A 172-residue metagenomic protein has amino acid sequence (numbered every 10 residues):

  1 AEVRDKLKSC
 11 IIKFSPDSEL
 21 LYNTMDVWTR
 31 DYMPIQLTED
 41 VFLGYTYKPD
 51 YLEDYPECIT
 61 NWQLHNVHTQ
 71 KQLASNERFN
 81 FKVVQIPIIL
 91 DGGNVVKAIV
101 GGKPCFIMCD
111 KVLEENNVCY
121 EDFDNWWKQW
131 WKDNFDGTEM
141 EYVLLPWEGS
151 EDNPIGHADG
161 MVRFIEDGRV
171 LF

Functional and structural regions predicted by a protein language model:
A1-F172: The feature marks the mature, well-folded catalytic cores of soluble enzymes
